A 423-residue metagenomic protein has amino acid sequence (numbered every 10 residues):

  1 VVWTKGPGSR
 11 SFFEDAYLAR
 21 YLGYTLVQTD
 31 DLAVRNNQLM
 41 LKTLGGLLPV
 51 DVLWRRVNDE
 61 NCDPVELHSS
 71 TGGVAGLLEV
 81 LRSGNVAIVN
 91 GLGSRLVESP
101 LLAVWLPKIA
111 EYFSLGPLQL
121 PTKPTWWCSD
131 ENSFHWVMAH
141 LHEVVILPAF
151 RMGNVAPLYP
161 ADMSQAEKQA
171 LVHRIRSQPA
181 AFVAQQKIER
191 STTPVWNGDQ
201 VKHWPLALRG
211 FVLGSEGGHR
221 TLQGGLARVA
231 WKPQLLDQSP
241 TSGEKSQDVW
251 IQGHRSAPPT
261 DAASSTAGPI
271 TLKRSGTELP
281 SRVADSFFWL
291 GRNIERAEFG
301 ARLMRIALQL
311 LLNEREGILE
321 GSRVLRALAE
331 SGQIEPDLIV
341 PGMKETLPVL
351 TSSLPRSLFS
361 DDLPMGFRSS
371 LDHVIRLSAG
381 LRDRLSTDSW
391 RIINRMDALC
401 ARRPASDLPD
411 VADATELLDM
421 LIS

Functional and structural regions predicted by a protein language model:
V1-E244, D248-D261, S281, R305: Domain-scale recognition of functional cores that engage charged ligands
S11, D15, V104-P107, Q200-H203 (+2 more regions): Alpha-helical transmembrane segments and their helix-helix packing motifs
